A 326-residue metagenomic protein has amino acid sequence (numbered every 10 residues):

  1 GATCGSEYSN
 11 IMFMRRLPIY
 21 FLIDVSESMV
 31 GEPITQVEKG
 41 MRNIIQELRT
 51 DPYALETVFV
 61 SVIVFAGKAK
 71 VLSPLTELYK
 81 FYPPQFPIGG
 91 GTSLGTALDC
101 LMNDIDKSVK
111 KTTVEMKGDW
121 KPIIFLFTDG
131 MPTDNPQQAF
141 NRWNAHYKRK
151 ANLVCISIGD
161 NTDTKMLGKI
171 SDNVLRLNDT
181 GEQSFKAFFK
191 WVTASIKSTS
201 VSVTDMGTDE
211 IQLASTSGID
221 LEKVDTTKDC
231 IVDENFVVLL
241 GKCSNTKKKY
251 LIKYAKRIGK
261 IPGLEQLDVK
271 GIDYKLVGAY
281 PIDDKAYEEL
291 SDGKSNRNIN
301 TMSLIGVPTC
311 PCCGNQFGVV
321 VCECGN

Functional and structural regions predicted by a protein language model:
F13-S73, L101, I123-F127: Von Willebrand factor
M29, K68-N103, M131, Y147-K148: Short, charged loop segments at secondary-structure junctions
T112, G130-I170, R176-T180: VWA/integrin I-like adhesion module and closely mimicked acidic/polar interface patches used
D160-L213: Von Willebrand factor A/integrin I-like adhesion domains
K190, A194-A255: Charge-rich interaction segments
F236-L239, S303-P308, N315-V320: Short metal-coordination and nucleic-acid-contact micro-motifs, chiefly zinc-binding Cys/His arrays
C243-T246, C310-C313, C322: Short cysteine-rich clusters marking metal-coordination/redox-active sites
K248-L251, N315-V319, N326: Short functional micro-motifs and their immediate structural scaffolds
